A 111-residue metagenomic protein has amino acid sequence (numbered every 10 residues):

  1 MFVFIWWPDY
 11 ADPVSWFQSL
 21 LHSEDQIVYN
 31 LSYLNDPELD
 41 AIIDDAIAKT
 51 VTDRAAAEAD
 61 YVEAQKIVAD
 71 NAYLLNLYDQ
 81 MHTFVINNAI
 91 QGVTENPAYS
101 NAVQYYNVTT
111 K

Functional and structural regions predicted by a protein language model:
M1-D25, D60: Periplasmic binding protein-like
F2, T52-N88: Bilobed periplasmic-binding protein-like "clamshell/Venus-flytrap" ligand-binding domains
W7, Y29-S32, R54: Hydrophobic alpha-helical scaffolding
P8-D9, D53, D70, P97-A98: Alpha-helical protein-protein interaction elements
A11, P37, V68-D70: Extracellular/periplasmic catalytic domains that process cell-envelope and extracellular macromolecules
S15-D45, K49, D79-K111: Short, solvent-exposed loop/beta-turn-alpha elements that line the ligand-binding surface or hinge of extracytoplasmic
